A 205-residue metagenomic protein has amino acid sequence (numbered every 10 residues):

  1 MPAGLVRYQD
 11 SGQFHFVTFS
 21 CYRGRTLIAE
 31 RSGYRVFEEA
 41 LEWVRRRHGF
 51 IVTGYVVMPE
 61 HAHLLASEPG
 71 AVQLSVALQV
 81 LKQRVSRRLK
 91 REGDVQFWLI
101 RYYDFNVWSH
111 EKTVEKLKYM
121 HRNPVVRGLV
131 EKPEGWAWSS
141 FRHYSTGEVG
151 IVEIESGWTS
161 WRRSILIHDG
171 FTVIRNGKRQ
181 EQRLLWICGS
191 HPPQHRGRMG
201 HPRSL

Functional and structural regions predicted by a protein language model:
M1-I187, P192-M199, S204-L205: Short catalytic/metal-binding and nucleic-acid-binding patches
